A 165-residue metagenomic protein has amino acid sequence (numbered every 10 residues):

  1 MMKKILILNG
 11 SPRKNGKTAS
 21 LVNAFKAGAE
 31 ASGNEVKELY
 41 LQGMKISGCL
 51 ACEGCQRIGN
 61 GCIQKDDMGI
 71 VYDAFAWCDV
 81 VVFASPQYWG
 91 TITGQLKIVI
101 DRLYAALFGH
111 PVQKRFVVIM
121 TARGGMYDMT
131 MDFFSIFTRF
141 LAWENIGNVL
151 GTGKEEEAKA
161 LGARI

Functional and structural regions predicted by a protein language model:
M1-A84, G90-A105, R139-I146, G153-I165: N-terminal beta1-alpha1-beta2 submodule of the flavodoxin-like/Rossmannoid cofactor-binding fold
Q87-W89, R123-G124: Short glycine-rich anion-binding loops that position phosphate/pyrophosphate groups of nucleotides and phosphorylated
G94, L107, P111-V149: Short, glycine-/small-residue-rich phosphate/pyrophosphate-handling segment
